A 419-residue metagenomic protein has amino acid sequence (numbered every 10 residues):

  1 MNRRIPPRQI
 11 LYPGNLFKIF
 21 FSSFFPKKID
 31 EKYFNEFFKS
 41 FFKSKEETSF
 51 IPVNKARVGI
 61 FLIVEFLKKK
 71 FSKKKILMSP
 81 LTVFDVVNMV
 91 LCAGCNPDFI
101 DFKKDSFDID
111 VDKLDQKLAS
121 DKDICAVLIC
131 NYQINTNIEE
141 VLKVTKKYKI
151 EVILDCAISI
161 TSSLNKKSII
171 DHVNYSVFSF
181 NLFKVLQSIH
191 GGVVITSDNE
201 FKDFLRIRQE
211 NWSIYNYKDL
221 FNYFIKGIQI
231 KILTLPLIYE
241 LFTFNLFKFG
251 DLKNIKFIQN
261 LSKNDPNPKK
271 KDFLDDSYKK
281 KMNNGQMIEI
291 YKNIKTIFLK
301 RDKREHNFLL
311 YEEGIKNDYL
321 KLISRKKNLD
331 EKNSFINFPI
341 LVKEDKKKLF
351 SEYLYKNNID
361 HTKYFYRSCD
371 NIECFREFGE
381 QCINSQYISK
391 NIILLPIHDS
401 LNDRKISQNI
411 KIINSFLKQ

Functional and structural regions predicted by a protein language model:
M1-K32, E36: Glycine-rich phosphate-binding segment of PLP-dependent enzymes
R8-Q9, Y33-E36, S40-I51, A56 (+2 more regions): PLP-dependent aminotransferase class I/II
K32-K75, F84-C92, F99: Phosphate-binding glycine-rich loop
F61, E65, V111-A119, E139 (+3 more regions): Amphipathic, non-transmembrane alpha-helical secondary structure
A93, K147-Y148, N357: Helix C-cap/helix->beta junction micro-motif
N96-S106, T362: Short beta-strand->loop structural element characteristic of the AMP-binding/adenylate-forming
F107-I207, L394, H398: Active-site phosphate-binding strand-loop segment of PLP-dependent enzymes
